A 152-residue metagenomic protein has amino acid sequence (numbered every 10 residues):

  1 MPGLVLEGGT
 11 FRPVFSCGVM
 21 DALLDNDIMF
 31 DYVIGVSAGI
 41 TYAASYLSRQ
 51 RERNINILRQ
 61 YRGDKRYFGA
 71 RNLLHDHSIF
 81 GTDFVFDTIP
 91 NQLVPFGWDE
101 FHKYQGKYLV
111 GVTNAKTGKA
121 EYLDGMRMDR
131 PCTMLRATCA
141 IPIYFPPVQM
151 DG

Functional and structural regions predicted by a protein language model:
M1-V36, A44-G152: Patatin-like phospholipase
